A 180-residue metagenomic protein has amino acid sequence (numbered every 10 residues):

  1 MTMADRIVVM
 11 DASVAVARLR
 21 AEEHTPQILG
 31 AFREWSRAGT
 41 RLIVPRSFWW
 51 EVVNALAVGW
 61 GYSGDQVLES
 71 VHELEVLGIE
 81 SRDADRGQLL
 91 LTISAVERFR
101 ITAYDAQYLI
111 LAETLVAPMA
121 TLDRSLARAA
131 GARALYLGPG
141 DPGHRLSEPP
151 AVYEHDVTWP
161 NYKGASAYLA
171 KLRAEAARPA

Functional and structural regions predicted by a protein language model:
M1-V44, G59-V67, Y168: Short, well-structured N-terminal submotif of metal-dependent ribonuclease cores
T2-I7, R82, L109-Y153, V157: Acidic, PIN/NYN-like endoribonuclease modules and their adjacent C-terminal/linker elements
M10, I43-V44, D83, A103-A106 (+1 more regions): Short beta-strand scaffold positions
V14-A15, F48, Q88, Y108 (+1 more regions): Alpha-helix capping/helix-boundary segments
R46, L68-R98: Acidic catalytic patch
P149-A180: Short linear interaction segments
